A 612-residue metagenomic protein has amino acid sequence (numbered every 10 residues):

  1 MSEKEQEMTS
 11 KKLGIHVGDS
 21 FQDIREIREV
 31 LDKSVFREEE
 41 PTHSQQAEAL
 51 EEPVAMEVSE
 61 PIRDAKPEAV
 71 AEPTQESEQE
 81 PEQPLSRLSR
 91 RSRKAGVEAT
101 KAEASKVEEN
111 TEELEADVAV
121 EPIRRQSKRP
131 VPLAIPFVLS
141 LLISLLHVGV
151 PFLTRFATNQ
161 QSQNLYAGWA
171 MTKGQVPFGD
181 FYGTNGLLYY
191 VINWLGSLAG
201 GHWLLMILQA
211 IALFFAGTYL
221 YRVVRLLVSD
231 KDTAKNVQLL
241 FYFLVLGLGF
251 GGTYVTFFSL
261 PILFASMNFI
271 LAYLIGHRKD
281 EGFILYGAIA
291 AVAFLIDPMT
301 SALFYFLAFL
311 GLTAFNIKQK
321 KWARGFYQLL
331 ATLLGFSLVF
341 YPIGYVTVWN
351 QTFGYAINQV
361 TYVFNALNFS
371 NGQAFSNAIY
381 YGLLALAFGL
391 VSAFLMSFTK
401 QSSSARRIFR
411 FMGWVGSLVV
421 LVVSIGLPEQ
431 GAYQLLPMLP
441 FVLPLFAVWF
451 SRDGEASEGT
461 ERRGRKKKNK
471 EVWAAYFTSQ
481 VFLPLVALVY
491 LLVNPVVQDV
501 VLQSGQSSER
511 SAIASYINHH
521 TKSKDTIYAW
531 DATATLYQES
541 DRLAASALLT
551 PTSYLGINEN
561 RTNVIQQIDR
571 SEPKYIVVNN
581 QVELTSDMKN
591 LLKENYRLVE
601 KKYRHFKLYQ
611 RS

Functional and structural regions predicted by a protein language model:
F152-A167, F178-I192, A199, W203 (+2 more regions): Extracytoplasmic catalytic/substrate-binding loops of multi-pass membrane glycan-assembly enzymes
I207-S229, A265: Transmembrane-helix motifs of polytopic, lipid-linked glycan transferases
L220-V245: Transmembrane-helix signature of polytopic, membrane-embedded enzymes that assemble or transfer cell-envelope glycans
V228, S266-F283, A393-A405, F450: Membrane-interface transmembrane helices that cradle and orient dolichyl/undecaprenyl
G249-S259: Short acidic/glycine- and proline-prone juxtamembrane loop motifs at membrane-interface regions of multi-pass membrane
E281-T300, F304, F309, L418-S424: Membrane-interface alpha helices of multi-pass inner-membrane proteins
L427-A474: Hydrophobic/aromatic-rich transmembrane helices and adjacent perimembrane loops
V501-L555, V564-T585: Short periplasmic/luminal acceptor-recognition loop of GT-C membrane glycosyltransferases, typified by
